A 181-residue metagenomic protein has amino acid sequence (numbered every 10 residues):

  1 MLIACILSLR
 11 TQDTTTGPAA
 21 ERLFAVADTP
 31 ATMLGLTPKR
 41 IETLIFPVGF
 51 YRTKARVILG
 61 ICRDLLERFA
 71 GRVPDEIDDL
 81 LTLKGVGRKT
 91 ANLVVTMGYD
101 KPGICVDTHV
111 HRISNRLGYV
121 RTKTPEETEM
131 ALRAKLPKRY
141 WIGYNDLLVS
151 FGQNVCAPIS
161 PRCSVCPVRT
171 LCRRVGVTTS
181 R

Functional and structural regions predicted by a protein language model:
M1-R181: Catalytic cores of DNA base-excision repair glycosylases
